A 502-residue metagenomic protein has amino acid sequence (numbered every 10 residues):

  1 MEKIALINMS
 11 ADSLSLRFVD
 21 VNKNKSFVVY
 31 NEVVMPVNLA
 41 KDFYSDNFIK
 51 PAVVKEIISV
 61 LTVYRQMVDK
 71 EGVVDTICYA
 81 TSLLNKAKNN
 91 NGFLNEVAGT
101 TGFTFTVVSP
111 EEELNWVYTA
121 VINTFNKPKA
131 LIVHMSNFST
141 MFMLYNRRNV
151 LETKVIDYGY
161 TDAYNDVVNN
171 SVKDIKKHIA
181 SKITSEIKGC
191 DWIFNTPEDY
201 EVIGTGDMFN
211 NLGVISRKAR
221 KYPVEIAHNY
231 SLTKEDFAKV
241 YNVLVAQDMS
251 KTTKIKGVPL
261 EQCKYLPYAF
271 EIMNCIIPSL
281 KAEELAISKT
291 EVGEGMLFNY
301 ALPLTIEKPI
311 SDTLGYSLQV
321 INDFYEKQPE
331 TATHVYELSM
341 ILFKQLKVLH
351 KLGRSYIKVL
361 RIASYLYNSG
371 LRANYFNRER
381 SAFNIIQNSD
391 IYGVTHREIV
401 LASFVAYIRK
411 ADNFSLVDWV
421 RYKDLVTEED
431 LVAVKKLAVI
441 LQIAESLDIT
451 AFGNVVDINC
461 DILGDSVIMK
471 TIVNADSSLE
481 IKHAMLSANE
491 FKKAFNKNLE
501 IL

Functional and structural regions predicted by a protein language model:
M1-V29, V121, F125-I156, D207 (+1 more regions): Gly/Thr-rich phosphate-binding beta-strand-loop-beta motif of the actin/hexokinase/Hsp70
E2-A98, I183-I187, W192-N195: Conserved phosphate-binding loops in N-terminal lobes of ATP-dependent enzymes of the actin/Hsp70/sugar-kinase
S10-S13, K70-V73, G99, S136-S139 (+3 more regions): Short flexible coil/turn linkers enriched for glycine and charged/polar residues that connect secondary-structure
V33-P36, K154-D162: Mobile beta-alpha loop/short-helix "lid" or hinge segments that flank ligand
D42-T62, Q66-M67, K86-A87, T101-A120 (+8 more regions): Helical "lid/coupling" subdomains associated with nucleotide-phosphate turnover
I449-N454, A494-K497: Short secondary-structure junctions
L479-N498: Short, non-transmembrane amphipathic alpha-helical segments
